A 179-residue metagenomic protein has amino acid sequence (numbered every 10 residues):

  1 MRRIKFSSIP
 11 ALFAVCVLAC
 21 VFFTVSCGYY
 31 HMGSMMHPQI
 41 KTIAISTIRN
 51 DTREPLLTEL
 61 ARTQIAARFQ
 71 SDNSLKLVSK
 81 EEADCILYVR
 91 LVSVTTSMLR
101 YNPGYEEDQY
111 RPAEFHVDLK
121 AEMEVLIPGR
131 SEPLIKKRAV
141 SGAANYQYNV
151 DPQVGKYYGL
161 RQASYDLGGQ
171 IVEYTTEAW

Functional and structural regions predicted by a protein language model:
R2-A14: Bacterial N-terminal signal peptides that target proteins for export
R3, D166, Q170: Alpha-helical scaffold segments in soluble metabolic enzymes
A11-S26: Bacterial N-terminal signal peptides
A14, S46-T47, E54-A61, C85-S93 (+2 more regions): A generic short-segment signal for beta-strand/edge and adjacent turn/coil regions
V25-A67, S71-E82, G129, G169 (+1 more regions): A structural "domain/chain start" motif
H31, D72-L75, E82, Y88-L134 (+2 more regions): Surface-exposed short loop/turn segments
D51-T63, P112, H116, V154-D166: Soluble non-cytosolic domains of exported or imported proteins
K137-V140: Short hydrophobic alpha-helix segments
